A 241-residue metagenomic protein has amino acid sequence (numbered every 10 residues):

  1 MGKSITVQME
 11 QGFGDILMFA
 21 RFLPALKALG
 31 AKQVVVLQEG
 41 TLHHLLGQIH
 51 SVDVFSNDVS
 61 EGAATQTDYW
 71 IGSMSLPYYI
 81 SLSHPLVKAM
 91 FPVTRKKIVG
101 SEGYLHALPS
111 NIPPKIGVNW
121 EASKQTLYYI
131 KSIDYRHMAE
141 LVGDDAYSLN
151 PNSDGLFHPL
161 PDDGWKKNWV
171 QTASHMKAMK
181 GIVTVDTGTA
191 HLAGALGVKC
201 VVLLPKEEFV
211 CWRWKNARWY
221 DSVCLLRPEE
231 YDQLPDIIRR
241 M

Functional and structural regions predicted by a protein language model:
M1-M241: Catalytic machinery of carbohydrate-active enzymes, primarily nucleotide-sugar-dependent glycosyltransferases
